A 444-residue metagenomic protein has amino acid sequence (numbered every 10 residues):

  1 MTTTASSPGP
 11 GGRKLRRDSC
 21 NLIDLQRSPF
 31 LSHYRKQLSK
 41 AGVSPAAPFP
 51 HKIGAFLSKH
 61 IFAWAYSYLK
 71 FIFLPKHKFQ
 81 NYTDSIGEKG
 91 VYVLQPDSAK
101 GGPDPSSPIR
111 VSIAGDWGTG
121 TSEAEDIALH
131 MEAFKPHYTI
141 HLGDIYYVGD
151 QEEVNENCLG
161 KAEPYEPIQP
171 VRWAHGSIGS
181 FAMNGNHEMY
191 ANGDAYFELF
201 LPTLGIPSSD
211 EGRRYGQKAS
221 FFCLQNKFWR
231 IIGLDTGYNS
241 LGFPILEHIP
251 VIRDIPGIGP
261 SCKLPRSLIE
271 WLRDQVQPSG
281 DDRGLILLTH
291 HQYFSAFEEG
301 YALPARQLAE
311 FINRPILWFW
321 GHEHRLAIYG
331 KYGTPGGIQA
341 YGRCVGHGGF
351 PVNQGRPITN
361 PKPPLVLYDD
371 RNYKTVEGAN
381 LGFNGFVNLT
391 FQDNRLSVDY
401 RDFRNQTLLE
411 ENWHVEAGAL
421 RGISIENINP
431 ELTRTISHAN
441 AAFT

Functional and structural regions predicted by a protein language model:
M1-Y138, E163-M183, D194, E198 (+4 more regions): Acidic, histidine-bearing metal-coordination/catalytic regions of metal-dependent phosphoesterases
F71-A99, E152-D281, P304-L317, E323-N380 (+1 more regions): Extended active-site neighborhood of metal-dependent phosphoesterases/phosphodiesterases
I113-G118, Y146, P256-P260: Second-shell loop/turn segments in exported
D116, G143-D144, G185-N186, L234 (+2 more regions): Active-site glycine-centered loops adjacent to acidic/histidine catalytic or metal-binding residues that shape
G118-S122, Y147-G149, F294-E299: Acidic-and-aromatic substrate-binding clefts and catalytic sites of carbohydrate-active enzymes
E132-V148, I316: Active-site metal-binding motif and surrounding structural segment of the metallo-beta-lactamase
V276-A296: Short acidic, glycine-rich surface-loop motifs adjacent to enzyme active sites
